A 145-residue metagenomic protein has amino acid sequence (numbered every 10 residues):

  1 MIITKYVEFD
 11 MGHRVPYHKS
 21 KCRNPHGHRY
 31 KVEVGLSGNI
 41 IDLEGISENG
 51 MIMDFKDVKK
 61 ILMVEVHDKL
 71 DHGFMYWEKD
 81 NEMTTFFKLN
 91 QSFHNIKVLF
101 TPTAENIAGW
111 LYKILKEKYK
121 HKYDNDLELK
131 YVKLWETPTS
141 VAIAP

Functional and structural regions predicted by a protein language model:
M1-P145: Charge-rich, low-complexity N-terminal segments
